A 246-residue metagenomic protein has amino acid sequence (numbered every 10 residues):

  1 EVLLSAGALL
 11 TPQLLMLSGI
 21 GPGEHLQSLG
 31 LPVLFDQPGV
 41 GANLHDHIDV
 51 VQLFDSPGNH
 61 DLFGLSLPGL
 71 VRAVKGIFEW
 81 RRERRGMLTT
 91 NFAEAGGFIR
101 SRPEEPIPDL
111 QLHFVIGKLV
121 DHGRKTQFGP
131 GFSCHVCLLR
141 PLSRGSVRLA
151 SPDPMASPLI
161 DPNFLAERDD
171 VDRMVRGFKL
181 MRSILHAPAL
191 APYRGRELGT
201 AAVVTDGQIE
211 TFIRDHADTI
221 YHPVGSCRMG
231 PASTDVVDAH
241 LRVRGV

Functional and structural regions predicted by a protein language model:
E1-K75: Glycine-rich loop(s) and the adjacent beta-strand/alpha-helix scaffold that form part
P57-H60, G76-V246: FAD-dependent oxidoreductase catalytic-site/capping-region signature
